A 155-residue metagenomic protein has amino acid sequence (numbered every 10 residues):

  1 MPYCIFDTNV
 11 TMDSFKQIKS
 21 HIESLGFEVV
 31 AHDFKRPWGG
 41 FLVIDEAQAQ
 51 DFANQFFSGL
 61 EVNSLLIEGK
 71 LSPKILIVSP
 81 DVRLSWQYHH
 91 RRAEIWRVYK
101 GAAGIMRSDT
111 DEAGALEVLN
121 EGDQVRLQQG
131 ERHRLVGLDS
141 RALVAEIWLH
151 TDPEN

Functional and structural regions predicted by a protein language model:
M1-L71: A short, N-terminal "cap"/entry segment at the start of jelly-roll beta-barrel domains of the cupin/DSBH fold
G69-R83: Conserved double-stranded beta-helix
P73, R92-E94, R141: Short, surface-exposed beta-edge/turn micro-motifs
I77, D109-H133: Short acidic-glycine-tyrosine-enriched beta hairpin
S79-V82, H90-T110: Glycine- and acidic-residue-biased ligand/ion/polar-headgroup-sensing regions
R83-S85, R92, G104, G122-L135 (+1 more regions): Histidine-centered metal-chelating micro-motifs
H89, S108-T110, G130, L138 (+1 more regions): Surface loops and adjacent helix of pleckstrin homology
V136-N155: Double-stranded beta-helix
